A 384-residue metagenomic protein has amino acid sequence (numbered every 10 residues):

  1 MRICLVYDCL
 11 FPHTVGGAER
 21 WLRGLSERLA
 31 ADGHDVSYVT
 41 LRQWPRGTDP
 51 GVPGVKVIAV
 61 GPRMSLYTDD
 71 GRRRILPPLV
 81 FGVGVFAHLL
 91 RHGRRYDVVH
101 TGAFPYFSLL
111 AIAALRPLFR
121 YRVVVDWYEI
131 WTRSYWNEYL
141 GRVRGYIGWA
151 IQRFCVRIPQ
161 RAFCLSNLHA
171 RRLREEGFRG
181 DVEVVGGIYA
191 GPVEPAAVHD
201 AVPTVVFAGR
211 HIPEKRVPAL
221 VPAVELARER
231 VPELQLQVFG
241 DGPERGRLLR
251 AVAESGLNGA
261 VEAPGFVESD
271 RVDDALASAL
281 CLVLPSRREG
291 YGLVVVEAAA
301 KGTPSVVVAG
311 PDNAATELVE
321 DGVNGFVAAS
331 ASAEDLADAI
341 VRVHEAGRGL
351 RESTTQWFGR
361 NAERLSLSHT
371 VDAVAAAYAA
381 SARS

Functional and structural regions predicted by a protein language model:
C4, A197-V224, Q237, A331: Conserved donor-binding/catalytic core segment of Leloir-type glycosyltransferases
L90, A114-L118, W131, R142-C164 (+1 more regions): Membrane-proximal helix-turn-helix segments that form the acceptor-binding/catalytic region of lipid-linked
L168-H169, E176-F178, V185-P195, P243 (+1 more regions): Short beta-strand->alpha-helix junction loop in the catalytic core of nucleotide-activated group-transfer enzymes
L249-V267: Nucleotide-activated donor-binding/catalytic signature segment of Leloir-type glycosyltransferases, i.e., the conserved
F266-V267, D274-A279: Short alpha-helical donor nucleotide-sugar binding micro-motif in glycosyltransferases
R287: Aromatic "clamp/platform" in nucleotide-sugar-dependent glycosyltransferases that forms part of the donor/acceptor
P304-A309: Short hydrophobic beta-strand element within catalytic cores of glycosyltransferases and related nucleotide-activated
R348-A379: A charged, aromatic-enriched C-terminal amphipathic alpha-helix characteristic of glycosyltransferases across folds
